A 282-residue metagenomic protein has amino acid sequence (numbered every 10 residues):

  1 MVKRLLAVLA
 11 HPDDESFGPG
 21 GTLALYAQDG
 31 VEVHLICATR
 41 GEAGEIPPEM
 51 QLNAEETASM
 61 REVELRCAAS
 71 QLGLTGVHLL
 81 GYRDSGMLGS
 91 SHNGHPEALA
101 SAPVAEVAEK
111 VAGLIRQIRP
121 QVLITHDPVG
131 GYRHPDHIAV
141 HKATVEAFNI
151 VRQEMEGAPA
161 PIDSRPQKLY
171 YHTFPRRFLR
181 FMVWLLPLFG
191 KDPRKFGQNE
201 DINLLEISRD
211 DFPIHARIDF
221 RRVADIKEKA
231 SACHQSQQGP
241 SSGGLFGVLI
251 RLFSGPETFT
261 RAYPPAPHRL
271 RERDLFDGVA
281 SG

Functional and structural regions predicted by a protein language model:
M1-R119, E146, I150, G247-I250 (+2 more regions): Active-site rim/loop-helix segments in enzyme catalytic domains that contact anionic ligands
V2-L6, H92-N93, E97, S101-G282: Metal-dependent de-N-acetylase/amidase catalytic core
